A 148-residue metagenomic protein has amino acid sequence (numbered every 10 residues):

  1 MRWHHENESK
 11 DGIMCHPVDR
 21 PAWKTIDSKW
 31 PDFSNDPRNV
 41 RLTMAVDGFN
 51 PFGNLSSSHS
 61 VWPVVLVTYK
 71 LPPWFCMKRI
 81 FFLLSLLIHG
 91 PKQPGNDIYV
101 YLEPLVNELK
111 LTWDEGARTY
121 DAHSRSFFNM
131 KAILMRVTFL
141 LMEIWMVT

Functional and structural regions predicted by a protein language model:
M1-T148: Domain-level cores of phosphate- or acyl-group-handling catalytic modules
